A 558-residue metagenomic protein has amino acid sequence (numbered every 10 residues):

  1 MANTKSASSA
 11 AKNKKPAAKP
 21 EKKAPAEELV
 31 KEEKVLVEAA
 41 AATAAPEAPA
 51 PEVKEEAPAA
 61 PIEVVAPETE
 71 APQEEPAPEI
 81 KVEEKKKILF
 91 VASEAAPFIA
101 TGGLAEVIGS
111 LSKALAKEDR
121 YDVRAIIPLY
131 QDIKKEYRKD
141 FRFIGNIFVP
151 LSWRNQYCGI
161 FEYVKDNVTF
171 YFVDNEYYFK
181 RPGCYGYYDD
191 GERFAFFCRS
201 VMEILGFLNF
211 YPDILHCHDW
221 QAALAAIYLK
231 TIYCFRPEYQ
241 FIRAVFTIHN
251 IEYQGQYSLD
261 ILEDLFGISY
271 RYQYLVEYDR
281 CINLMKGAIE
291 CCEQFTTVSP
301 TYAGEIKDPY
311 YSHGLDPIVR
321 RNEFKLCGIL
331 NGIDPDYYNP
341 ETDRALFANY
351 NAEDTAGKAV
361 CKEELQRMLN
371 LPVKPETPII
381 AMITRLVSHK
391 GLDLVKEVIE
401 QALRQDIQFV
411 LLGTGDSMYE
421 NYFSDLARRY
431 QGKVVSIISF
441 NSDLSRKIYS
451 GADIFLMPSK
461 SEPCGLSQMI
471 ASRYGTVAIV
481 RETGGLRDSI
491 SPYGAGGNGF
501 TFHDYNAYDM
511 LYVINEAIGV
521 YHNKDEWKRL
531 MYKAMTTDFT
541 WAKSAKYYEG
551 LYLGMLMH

Functional and structural regions predicted by a protein language model:
A2-K15, K19, K23, P61-H558: Catalytic cores of nucleotide-sugar-dependent glycosyltransferases that transfer UDP/GDP/TDP-activated
S9-E68: N-terminal intrinsically disordered, low-complexity tails
